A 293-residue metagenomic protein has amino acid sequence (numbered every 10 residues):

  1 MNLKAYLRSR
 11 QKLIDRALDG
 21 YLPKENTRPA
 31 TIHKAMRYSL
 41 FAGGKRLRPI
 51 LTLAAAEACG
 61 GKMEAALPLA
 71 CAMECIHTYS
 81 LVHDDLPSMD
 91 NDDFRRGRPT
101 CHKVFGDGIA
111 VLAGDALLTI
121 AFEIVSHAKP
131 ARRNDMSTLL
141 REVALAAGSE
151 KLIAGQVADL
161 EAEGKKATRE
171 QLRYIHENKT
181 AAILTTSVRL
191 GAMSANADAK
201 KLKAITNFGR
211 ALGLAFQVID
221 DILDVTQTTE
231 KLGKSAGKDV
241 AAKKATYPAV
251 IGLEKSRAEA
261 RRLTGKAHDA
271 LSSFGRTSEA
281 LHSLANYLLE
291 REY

Functional and structural regions predicted by a protein language model:
M1-L22: N-terminal amphipathic/basic leader segments beginning at the initiator methionine
L22-L271, R276-L289: Mg2+-dependent prenyl diphosphate-binding active-site environment of isoprenoid biosynthetic enzymes
